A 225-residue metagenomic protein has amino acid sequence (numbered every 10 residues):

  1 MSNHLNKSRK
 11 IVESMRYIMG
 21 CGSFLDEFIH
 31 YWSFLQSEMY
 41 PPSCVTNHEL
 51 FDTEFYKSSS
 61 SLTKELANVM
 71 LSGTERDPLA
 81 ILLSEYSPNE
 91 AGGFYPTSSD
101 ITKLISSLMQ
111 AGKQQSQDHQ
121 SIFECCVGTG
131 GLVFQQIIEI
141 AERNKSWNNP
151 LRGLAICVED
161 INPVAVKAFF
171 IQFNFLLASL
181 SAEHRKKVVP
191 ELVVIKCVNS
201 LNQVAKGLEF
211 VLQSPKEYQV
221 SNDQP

Functional and structural regions predicted by a protein language model:
S2-K145: Class I S-adenosyl-L-methionine
S99-A205: Conserved S-adenosyl-L-methionine
V204-P225: SAM/dcSAM-binding transferase cores
